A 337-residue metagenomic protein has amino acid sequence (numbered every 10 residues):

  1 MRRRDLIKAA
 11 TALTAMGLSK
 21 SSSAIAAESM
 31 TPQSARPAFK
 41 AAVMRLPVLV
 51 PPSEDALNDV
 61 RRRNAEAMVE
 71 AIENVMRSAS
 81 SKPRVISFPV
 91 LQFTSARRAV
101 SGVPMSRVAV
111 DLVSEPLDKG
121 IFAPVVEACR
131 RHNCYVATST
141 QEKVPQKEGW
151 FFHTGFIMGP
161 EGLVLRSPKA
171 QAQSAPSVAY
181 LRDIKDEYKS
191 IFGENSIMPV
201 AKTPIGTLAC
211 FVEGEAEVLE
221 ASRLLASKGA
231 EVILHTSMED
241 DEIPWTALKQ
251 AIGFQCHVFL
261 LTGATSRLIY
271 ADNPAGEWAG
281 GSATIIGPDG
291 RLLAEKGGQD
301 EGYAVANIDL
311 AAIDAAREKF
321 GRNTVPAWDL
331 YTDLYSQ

Functional and structural regions predicted by a protein language model:
D5-A26: N-terminal export signals
K20-V43: C-terminal segment of N-terminal export signals and the immediately downstream linker at the start of the mature
A38-S53, L57, G206-E215, L234: Active-site-proximal beta-strand elements of phosphoester/diester hydrolases
R62, E70-P160, V164-K169, E239-C256: Cys-nucleophile CN-hydrolase/nitrilase-fold catalytic domain and related Cys-dependent amidase chemistry that acts on
L117-A137, E213-A304: CN hydrolase (nitrilase-like) catalytic-core segments centered on the catalytic cysteine and neighboring Lys/Glu
V144-K228, P244-A247, A251, K319: Active-site catalytic loop in hydrolytic enzyme cores
A311-Q337: A conserved C-terminal secondary-structure "cap"
